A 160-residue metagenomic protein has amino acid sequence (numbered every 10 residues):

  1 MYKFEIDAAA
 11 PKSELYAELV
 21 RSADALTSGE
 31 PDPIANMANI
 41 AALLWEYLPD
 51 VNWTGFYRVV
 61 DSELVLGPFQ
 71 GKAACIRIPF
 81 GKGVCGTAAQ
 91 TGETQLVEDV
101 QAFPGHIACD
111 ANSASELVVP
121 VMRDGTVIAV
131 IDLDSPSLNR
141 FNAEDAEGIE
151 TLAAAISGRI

Functional and structural regions predicted by a protein language model:
M1-P68, A155-I160: Intrinsically disordered, low-complexity terminal regulatory regions
Y2, S135-I160: Juxtadomain coupling helices with adjacent low-complexity linkers
L48, C109-S113: Short loop/turn motifs at secondary-structure junctions and domain boundaries
W53, V118, V130: Short hydrophobic/aromatic beta-strand element in the GNAT-like acyltransferase core that lines or flanks the acyl-donor
V59-C109: Regulatory sensory and allosteric helical modules in signal-transduction proteins and certain transcription factors
S115-M122: A short, aliphatic-rich beta-strand micro-motif
M122-S135: Sensory-domain boundary capping and coupling elements
